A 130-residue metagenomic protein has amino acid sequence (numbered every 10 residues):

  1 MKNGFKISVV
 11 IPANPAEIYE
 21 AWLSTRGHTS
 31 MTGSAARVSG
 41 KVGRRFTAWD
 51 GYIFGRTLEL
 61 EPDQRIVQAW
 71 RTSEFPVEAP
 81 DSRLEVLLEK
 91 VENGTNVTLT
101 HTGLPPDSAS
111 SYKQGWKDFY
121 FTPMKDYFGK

Functional and structural regions predicted by a protein language model:
M1-R37: Hydrophobic ligand-binding cavity/cleft-lining segments
K6, A13, R44-W49, S111: Alpha-helical scaffold segments that form or flank carboxylate-/histidine-based iron centers
I11, H101-G103: Hydrophobic beta-strand positions in extracellular immunoglobulin-like domains
T29, G33-A36, T47, G51-N96 (+1 more regions): Hydrophobic-ligand binding "helix-grip"
G103-K130: A conserved amphipathic terminal alpha-helix motif
